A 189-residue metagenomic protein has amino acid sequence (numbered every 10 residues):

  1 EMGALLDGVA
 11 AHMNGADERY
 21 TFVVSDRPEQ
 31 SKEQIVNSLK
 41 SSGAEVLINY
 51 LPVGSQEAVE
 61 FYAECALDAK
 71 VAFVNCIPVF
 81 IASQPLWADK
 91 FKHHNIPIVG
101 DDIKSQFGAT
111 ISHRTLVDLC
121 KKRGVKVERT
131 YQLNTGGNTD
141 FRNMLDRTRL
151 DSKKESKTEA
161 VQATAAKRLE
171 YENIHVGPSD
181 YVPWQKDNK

Functional and structural regions predicted by a protein language model:
E1-I77, I81-H93: Metallocofactor- and cofactor-centric catalytic cores in central/energy metabolism, strongly enriched
H12, H93-H94, H113, H175: Histidine (H) residue identity feature
A88, R114-V117, K189: Predominant activation on well-ordered alpha-helical scaffold segments within soluble catalytic domains
V99-N173: Conserved anion/nucleotide-ligand pocket segment
R168-K189: C-terminal and late-domain segments of enzyme folds
